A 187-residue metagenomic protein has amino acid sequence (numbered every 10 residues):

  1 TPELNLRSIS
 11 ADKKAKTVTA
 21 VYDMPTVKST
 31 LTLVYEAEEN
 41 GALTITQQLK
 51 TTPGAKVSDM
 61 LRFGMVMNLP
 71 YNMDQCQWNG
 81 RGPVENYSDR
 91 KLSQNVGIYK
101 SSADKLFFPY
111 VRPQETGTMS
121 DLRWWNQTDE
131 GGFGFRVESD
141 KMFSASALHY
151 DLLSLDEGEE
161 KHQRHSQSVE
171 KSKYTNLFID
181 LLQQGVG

Functional and structural regions predicted by a protein language model:
T1-G187: Beta-strand/loop-rich accessory regions of lumenal/periplasmic or secreted enzymes, predominantly carbohydrate-active
